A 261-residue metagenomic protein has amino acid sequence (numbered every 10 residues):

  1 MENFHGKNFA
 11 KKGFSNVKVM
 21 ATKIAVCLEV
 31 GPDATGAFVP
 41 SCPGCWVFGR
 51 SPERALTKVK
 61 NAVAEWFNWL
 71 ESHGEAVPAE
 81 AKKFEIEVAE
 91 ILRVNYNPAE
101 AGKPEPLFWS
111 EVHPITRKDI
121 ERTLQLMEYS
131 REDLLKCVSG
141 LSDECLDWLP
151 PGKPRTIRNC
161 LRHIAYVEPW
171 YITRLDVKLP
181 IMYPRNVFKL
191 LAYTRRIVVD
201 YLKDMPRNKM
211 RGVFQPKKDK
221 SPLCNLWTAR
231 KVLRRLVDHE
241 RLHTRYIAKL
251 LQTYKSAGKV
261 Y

Functional and structural regions predicted by a protein language model:
E2-F4: Extreme N-terminal basic, low-complexity initiation segments that serve as generic localization/processing leaders
G6-T35: N-terminal segment of the canonical double-stranded RNA-binding domain
G13-K23, A64-I120: Short, charged, surface-exposed hinge/linker loops at domain edges that act as mobile lids or interdomain connectors
A25-L28, D33-F38, C42-F48, K58-G74 (+2 more regions): Short, contiguous alpha-helical
F108-Y166: Conserved small-residue-rich
T116-G140, P184-K217, W227, K231-L236: Acidic/histidine-rich alpha-helical segments that form the ligand environment of transition-metal centers
